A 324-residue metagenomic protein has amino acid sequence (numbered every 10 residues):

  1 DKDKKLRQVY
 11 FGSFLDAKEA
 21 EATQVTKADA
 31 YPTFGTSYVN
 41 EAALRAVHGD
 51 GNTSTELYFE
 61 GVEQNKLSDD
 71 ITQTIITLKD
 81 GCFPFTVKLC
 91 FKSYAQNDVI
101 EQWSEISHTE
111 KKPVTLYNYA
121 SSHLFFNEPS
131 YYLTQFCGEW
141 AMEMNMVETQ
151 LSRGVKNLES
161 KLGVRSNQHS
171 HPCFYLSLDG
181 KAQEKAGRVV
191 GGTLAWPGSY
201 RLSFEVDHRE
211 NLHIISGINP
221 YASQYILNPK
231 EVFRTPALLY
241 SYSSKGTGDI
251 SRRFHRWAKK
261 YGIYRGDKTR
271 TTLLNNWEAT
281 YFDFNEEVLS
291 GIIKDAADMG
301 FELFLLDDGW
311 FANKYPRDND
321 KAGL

Functional and structural regions predicted by a protein language model:
D1-E205, Y221: Polysaccharide-binding surfaces and accessory modules of carbohydrate-active proteins
N52-E56, Y225-S244: Short Pro-Gly-centered flexible turn/kink motifs
Y94, A237, S241-T271, E278: Terminal connector regions
I100, T115, R234, M299-G300 (+1 more regions): Short loop/turn motifs at secondary-structure junctions
P113, V189, N211, V232 (+1 more regions): A residue-level signal for beta-strand positions that form part of recognition/binding surfaces within mature
H208-N228: Short acidic, Pro/Gly- and aromatic-enriched capping/linker segments at domain boundaries
R265-L324: Aromatic-lined carbohydrate-binding/catalytic grooves of carbohydrate-active enzymes
